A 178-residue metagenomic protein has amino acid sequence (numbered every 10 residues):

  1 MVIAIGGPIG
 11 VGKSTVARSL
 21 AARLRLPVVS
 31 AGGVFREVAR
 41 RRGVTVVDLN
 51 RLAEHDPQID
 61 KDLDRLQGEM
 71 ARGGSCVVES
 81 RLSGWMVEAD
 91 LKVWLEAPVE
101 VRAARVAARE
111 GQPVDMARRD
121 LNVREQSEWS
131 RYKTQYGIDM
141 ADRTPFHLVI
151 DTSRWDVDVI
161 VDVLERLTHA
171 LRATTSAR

Functional and structural regions predicted by a protein language model:
I5: Hydrophobic anchor at the beta1->P-loop junction of P-loop NTPases
P8: P-loop (Walker A) phosphate-binding loop of NTP-binding proteins
K13: Conserved lysine of the Walker
V16: Hydrophobic positions on the alpha1 helix immediately C-terminal to the Walker A/P-loop
A22-V29: Post-Walker A helix-loop "phosphate-sensing" segment adjacent to the P-loop in P-loop NTPases
V29-V87, E100, G111-M116, Q126-W129: ATP-dependent small-molecule kinase phosphotransfer cores that center on conserved nucleotide phosphate-binding segments
V114-V163: Small-molecule kinase domains that catalyze NTP-dependent phosphoryl transfer to phosphate-bearing small molecules
